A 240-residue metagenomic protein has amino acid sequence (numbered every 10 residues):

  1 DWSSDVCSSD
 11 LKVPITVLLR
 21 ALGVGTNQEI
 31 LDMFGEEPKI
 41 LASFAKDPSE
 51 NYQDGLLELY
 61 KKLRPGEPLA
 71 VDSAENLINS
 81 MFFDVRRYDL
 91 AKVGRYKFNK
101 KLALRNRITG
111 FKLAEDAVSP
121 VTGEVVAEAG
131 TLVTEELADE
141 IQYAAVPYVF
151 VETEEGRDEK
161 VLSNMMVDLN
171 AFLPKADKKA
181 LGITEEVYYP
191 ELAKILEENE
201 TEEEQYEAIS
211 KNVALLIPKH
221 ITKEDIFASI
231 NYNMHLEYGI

Functional and structural regions predicted by a protein language model:
S4-I240: N-terminal non-catalytic structural scaffold regions of very large proteins
